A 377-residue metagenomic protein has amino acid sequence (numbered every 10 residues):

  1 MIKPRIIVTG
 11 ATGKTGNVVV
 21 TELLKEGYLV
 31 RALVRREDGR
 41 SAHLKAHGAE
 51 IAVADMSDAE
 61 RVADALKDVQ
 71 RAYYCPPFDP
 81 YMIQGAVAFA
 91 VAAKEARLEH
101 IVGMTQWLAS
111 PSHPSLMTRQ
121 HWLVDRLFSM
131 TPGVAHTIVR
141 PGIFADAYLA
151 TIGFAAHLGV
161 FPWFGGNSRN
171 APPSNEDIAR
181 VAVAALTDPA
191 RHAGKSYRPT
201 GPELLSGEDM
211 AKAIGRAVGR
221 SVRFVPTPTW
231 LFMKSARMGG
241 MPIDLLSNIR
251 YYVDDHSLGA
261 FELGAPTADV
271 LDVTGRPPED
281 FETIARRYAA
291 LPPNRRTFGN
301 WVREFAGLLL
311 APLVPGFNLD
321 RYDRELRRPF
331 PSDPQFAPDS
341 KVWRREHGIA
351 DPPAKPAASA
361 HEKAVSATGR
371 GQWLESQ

Functional and structural regions predicted by a protein language model:
M1-H43, S57-E60, K67, F78-V87 (+10 more regions): Oxidoreductase cofactor-interface core, primarily capturing Rossmann-like NAD(P)-dependent enzymes
V30, H47, E362-V365: N-terminal cationic amphipathic segment used for targeting or macromolecule association
H43-A46, V53: N-terminal Rossmann-like NAD(P) cofactor-binding subdomain of oxidoreductases, focused on the glycine-rich
G48-E50, H136: Short, conserved active-site loop motifs that form the nucleotide-linked donor/cofactor pocket
A54, T227: Cofactor-binding loops of NAD(P)H-dependent oxidoreductases, dominated by short-chain dehydrogenase/reductases
C75: Catalytic metal- and UDP-sugar-binding loop of GT-A-like glycosyltransferases, i.e., residues flanking the conserved
L231-Q377: A hydrophobic C-terminal alpha-helical subdomain
